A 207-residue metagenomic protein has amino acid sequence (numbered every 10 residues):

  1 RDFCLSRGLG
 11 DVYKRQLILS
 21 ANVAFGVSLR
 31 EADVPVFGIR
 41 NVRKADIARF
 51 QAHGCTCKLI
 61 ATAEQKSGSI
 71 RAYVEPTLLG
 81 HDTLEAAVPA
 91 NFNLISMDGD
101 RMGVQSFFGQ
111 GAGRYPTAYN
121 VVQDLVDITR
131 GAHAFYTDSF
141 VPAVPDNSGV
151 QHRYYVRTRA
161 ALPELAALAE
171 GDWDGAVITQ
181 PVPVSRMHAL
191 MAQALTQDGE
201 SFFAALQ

Functional and structural regions predicted by a protein language model:
D2-Y13: Single conserved hydrophobic/aromatic residue that forms the stacking wall/gate of nucleotide- or nucleobase-binding
D11-Q207: C-terminal catalytic/substrate-binding lobe primarily of soluble NAD(P)-dependent oxidoreductases
